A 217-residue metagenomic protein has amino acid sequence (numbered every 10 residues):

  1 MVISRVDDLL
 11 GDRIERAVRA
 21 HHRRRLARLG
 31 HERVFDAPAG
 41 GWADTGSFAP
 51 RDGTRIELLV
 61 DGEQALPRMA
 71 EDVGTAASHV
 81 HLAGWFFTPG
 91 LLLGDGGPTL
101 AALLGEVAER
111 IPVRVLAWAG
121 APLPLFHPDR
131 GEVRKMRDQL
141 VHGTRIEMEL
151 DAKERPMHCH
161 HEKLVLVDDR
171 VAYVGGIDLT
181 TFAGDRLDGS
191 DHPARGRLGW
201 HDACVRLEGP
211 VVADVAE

Functional and structural regions predicted by a protein language model:
V2-S47, T181-R186: Hydrophobic targeting/anchoring helices
V34-H79, T88-E217: HKD-type phospholipase D/PLD-like phosphodiesterase module
W85: Active-site-proximal beta-strand/loop segments in catalytic clefts of secreted hydrolases
